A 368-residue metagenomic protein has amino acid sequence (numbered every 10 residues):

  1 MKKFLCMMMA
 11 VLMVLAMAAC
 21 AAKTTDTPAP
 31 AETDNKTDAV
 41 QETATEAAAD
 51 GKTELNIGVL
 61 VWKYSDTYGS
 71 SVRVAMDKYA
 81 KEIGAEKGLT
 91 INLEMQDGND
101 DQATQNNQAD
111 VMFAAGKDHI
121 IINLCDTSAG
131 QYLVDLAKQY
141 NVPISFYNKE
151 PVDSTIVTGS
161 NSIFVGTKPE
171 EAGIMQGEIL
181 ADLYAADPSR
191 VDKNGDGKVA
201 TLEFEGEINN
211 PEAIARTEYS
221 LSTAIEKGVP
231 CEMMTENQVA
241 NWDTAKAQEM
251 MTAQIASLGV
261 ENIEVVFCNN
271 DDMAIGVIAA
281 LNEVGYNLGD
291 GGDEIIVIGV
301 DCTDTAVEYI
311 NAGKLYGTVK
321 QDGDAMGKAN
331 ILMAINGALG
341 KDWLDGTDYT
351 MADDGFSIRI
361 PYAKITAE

Functional and structural regions predicted by a protein language model:
A18-A29: Bacterial lipoprotein signal-peptidase II cleavage site
A49, T53, G195-I208, E212 (+3 more regions): Hinge/cleft segment of the Venus flytrap/periplasmic-binding protein
D50, Q105, F164-D196, A245-M251 (+2 more regions): Hydrophobic alpha-helical segments within soluble ligand-binding/sensing domains
N56-A75, Y79, I83, E94-N106 (+4 more regions): Extracytoplasmic "Venus flytrap"
Y68-G84, A172-Q176, P211-P230, K246 (+2 more regions): Short, solvent-exposed amphipathic alpha-helices that sit in or adjacent to ligand/effector-binding or catalytic
I83-G98, I225-T244: Short beta-strand elements in bilobed, periplasmic/extracellular small-molecule ligand-binding domains
D110, A114, I120-Q139, I144 (+2 more regions): Hydrophobic alpha-helical
L133-E171, S189-K198, T303-N311, L315: Flexible loop/hinge segments that line or gate small-molecule binding clefts
